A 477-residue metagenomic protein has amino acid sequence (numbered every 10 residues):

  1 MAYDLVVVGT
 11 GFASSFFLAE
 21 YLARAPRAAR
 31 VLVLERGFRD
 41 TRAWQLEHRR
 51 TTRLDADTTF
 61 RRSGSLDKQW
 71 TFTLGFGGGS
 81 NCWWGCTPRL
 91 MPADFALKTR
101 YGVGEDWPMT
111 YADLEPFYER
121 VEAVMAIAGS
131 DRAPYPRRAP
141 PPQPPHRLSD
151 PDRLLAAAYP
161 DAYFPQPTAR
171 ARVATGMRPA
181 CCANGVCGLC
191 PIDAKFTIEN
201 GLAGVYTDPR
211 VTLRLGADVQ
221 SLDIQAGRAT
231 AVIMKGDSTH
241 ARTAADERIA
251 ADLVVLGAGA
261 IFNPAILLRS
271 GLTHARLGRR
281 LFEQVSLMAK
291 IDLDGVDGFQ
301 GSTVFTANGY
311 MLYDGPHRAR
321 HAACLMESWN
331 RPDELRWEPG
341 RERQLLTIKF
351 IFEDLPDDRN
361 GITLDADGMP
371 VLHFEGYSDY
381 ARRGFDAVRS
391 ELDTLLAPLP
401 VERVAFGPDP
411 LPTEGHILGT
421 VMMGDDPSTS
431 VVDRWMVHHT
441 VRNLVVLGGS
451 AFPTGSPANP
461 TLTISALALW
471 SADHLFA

Functional and structural regions predicted by a protein language model:
M1-A112, P116-E119, I233-M234, T273-L293 (+1 more regions): N-terminal glycine-rich phosphate/pyrophosphate-binding loop and immediately adjacent elements
L22-R30, G37-R42, D208, A217 (+5 more regions): Glycine-rich loop(s) and the adjacent beta-strand/alpha-helix scaffold that form part
D57-T71, A245-A251, G309-L312, V446: Short, hydrophobic/aliphatic alpha-helical segments
D67-W70, W107-P108, H274-D386, I417 (+2 more regions): FAD cofactor-binding and catalytic pocket of flavoenzymes
R100-G102, W107-D218, P410-T413, T420-M422: Conserved redox-cofactor binding core of oxidoreductases
P179-G185, S221-D223, Y380-G455, T461: A glycine-rich dinucleotide-binding beta-alpha-beta segment and adjacent secondary-structure elements that constitute
D193, R242, R276, G455-N459: Alpha-helix capping and helix-loop boundary segments enriched in small/acidic/polar residues
P453-D473: A conserved FAD-binding loop/helix module that cradles the flavin
